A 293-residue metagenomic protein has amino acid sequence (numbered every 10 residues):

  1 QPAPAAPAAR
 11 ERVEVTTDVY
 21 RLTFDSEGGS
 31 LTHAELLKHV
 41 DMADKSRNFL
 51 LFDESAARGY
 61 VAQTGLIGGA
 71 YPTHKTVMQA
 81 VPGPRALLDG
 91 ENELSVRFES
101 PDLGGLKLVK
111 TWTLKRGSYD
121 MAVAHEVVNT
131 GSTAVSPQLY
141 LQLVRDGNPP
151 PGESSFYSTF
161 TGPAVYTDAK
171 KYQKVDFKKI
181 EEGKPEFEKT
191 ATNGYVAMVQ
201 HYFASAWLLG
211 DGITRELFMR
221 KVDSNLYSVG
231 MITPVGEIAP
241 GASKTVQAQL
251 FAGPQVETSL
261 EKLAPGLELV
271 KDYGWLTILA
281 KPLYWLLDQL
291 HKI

Functional and structural regions predicted by a protein language model:
Q1, A5-A8, R12-K271: Soluble non-transmembrane domains of integral membrane proteins
S259-I293: Cytosolic-side membrane-insertion boundary helix
